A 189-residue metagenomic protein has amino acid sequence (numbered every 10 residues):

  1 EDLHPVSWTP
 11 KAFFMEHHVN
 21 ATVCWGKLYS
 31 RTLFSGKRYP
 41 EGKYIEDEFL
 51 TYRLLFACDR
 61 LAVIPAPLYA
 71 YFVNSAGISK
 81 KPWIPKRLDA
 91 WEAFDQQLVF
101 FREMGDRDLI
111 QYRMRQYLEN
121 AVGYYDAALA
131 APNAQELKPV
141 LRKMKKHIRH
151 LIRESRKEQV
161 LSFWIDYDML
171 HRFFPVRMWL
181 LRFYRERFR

Functional and structural regions predicted by a protein language model:
E1-A62, A76-P85: Donor-binding/catalytic cores of nucleotide-activated saccharide and glycerol-phosphate transferases/polymerases
H4, Q97-F101, W164: Histidine- and aromatic-rich ligand-binding microenvironments
A62-I64, Y112: A structural signal for short, well-ordered beta-strand segments and their strand-loop junctions that often border
L68-N74, K81-D108, N120-E154: Catalytic core of nucleotide-sugar-dependent glycosyltransferases
D108-Q116: Residues within HEAT/ARM-like alpha-solenoid scaffolds
A130-R189: Membrane-interface aromatic/basic loop that binds lipid-linked glycans or pyrophosphate carriers, typified by
